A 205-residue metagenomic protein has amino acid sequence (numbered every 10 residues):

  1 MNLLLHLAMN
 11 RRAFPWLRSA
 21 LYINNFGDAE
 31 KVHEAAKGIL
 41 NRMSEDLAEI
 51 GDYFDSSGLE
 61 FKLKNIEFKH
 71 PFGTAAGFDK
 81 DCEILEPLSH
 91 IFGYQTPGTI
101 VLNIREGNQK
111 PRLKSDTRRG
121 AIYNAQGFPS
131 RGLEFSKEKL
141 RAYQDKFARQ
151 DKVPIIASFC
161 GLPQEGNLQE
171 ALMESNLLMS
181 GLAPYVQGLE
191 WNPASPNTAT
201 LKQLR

Functional and structural regions predicted by a protein language model:
R11, I50-T74, K137-K152: N-terminal amphipathic alpha-helix/helix-capping segment at the start of soluble metabolic enzymes
R11-F61, N124, P129: An N-cap/entry alpha-helix motif that binds or orients negatively charged groups
F68-D81, F159-N176: Active-site mouth loops of central-metabolism enzymes
H70-A76, G93-P97, I155-F159, L189-N192: Hydrophobic faces of well-ordered beta-strands that scaffold small-molecule active sites in alpha/beta enzyme cores
I84-N103: Active-site cofactor/substrate anionic-group-binding motifs, chiefly glycine- and Lys/Arg-rich phosphate-binding loops
S89-H90, L140-K152, L178-Y185: Acidic (Asp/Glu)-rich catalytic clusters
G98-D151: A gly/proline- and charged-residue-enriched helix-loop-helix capping module
N167-R205: Alpha/beta enzyme core
